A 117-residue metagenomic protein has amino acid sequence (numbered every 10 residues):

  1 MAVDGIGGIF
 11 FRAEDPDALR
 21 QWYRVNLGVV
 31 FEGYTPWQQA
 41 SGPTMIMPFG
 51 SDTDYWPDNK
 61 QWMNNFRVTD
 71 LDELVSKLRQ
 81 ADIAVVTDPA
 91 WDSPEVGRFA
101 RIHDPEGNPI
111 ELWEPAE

Functional and structural regions predicted by a protein language model:
M1-G5, F11, E32, V75-E117: Vicinal oxygen chelate
G5-G7, K60-N64: Short amphipathic alpha-helical segments
F10-R12, N65-R67: Short hydrophobic/aromatic beta-strand micro-patches that form the beta-sheet surface supporting nucleotide- or nucleic
E14-P16, T69-L71: Helix N-cap motif at beta-to-alpha junctions
D15-V30: Amphipathic alpha-helical segments
A18-L19, M63, F99: Secondary-structure boundary/capping motif
W22, D72-K77: Short amphipathic alpha-helices within nucleic acid-binding modules
L27-W62, I102-P105, P109-P115: Conserved short beta-strand elements that form part of the metal-binding/catalytic scaffold of enzyme active sites
